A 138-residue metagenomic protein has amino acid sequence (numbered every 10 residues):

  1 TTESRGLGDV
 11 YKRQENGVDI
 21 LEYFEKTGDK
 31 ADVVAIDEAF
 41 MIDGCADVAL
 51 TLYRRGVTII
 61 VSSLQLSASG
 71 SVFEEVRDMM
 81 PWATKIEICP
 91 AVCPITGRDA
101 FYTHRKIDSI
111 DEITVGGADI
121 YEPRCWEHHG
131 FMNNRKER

Functional and structural regions predicted by a protein language model:
T1-L7, Y11: Single conserved hydrophobic/aromatic residue that forms the stacking wall/gate of nucleotide- or nucleobase-binding
D9-Y53, T58-I59: Conserved nucleotide-sensing/catalytic segment adjacent to the nucleotide-binding pocket in NTP-handling enzymes
F40-R138: Replace "adjacent to P-loop NTPase cores in ATP/GTP-dependent enzymes" with "adjacent to NTP-binding cores
